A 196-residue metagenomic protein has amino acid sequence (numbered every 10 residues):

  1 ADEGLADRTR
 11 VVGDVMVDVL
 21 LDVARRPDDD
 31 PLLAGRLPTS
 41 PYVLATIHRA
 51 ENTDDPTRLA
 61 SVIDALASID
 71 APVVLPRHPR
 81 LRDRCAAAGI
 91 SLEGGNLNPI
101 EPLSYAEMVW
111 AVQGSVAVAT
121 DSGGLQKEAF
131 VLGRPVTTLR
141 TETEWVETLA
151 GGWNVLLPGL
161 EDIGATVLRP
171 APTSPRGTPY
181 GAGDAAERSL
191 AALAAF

Functional and structural regions predicted by a protein language model:
A1-T53, T57: A nucleotide-sugar donor-handling region in carbohydrate enzymes
L59-V62, Y105-M108: Acidic, amphipathic alpha-helical patches
I63-R77: A conserved nucleotide-sugar
H78-N96: Short, structured helix-loop element that forms part of the nucleotide-activated donor/catalytic region
G95-S104: Active-site donor-binding acidic/aromatic loop of nucleotide-activated sugar and phosphosugar transferases involved
M108-T148: A donor-sugar binding/catalytic signature common to diverse glycosyltransferases and related nucleotide-sugar
T137, G152-L156: A short acidic/histidine/glycine-rich donor-binding loop in glycosyltransferase catalytic cores
V155-F196: Leloir-type glycosyltransferase catalytic cores
